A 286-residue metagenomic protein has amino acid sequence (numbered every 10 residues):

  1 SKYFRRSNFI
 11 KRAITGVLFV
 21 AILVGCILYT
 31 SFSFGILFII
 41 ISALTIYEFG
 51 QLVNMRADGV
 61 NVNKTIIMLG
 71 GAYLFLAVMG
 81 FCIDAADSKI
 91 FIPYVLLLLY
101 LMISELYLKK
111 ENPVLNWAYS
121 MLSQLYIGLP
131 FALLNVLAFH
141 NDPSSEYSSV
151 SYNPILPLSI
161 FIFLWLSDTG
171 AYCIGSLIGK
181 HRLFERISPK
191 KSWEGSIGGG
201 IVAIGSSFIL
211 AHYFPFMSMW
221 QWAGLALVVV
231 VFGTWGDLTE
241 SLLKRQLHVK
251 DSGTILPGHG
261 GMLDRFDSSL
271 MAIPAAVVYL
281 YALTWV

Functional and structural regions predicted by a protein language model:
S1-V228: Membrane-embedded alpha-helical bundles of polytopic integral membrane proteins
A171-Y172, S176-L177, S241-V249: Juxtamembrane interface at the ends
W220-G224, H259-G260, F266, W285-V286: Short, conserved aromatic-histidine micro-motifs
Q246-S269: Interfacial loop-to-transmembrane junctions
V278-V286: Juxtamembrane boundary at the C-terminal end of a transmembrane helix
